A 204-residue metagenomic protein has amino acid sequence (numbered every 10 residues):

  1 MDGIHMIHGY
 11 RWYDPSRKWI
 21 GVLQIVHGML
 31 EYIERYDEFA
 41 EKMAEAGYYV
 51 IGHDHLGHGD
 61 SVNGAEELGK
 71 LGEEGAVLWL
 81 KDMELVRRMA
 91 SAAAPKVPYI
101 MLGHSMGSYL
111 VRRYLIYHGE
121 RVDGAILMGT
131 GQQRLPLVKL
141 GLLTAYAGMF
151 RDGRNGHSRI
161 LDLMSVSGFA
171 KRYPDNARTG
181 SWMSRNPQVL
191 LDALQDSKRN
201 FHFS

Functional and structural regions predicted by a protein language model:
G3-D14: A short loop-to-beta-strand scaffold at the N-terminal edge of the catalytic core in hydrolase folds
L23, H27-E31, S105: Active-site glycine-rich loops that stabilize anionic/oxyanionic intermediates across multiple enzyme folds
M29-A40: The serine-hydrolase catalytic nucleophile loop
A40-E66: Conserved alpha/beta-hydrolase
L71-S91: Alpha/beta-hydrolase active-site loop
A94-S105: Alpha/beta-hydrolase fold nucleophile elbow
G103-R113: Glycine-rich nucleophile elbow surrounding the catalytic serine of serine-hydrolase chemistry
V111-K198: Alpha/beta-hydrolase-fold enzymes
